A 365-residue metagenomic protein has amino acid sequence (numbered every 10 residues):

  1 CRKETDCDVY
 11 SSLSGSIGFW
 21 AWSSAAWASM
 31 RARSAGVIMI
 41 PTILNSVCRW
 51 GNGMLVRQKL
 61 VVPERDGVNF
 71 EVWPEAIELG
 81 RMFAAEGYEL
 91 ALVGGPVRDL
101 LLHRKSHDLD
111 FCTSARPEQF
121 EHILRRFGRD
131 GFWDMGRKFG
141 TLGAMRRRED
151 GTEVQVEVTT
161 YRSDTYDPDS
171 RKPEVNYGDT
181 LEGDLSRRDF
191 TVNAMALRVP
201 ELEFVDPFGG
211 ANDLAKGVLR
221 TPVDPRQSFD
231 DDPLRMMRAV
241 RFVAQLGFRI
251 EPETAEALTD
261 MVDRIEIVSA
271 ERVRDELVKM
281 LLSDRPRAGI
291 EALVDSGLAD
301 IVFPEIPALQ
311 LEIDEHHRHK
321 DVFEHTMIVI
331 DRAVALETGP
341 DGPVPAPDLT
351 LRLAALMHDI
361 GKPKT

Functional and structural regions predicted by a protein language model:
C1-R2, C7, S11-A35, S46-R49: Low-acidity, Ser/Thr- and Arg-rich intrinsically disordered low-complexity segments
Y10, I43-T365: Catalytic cores of the polymerase beta-like nucleotidyltransferase superfamily and closely associated nucleotide
